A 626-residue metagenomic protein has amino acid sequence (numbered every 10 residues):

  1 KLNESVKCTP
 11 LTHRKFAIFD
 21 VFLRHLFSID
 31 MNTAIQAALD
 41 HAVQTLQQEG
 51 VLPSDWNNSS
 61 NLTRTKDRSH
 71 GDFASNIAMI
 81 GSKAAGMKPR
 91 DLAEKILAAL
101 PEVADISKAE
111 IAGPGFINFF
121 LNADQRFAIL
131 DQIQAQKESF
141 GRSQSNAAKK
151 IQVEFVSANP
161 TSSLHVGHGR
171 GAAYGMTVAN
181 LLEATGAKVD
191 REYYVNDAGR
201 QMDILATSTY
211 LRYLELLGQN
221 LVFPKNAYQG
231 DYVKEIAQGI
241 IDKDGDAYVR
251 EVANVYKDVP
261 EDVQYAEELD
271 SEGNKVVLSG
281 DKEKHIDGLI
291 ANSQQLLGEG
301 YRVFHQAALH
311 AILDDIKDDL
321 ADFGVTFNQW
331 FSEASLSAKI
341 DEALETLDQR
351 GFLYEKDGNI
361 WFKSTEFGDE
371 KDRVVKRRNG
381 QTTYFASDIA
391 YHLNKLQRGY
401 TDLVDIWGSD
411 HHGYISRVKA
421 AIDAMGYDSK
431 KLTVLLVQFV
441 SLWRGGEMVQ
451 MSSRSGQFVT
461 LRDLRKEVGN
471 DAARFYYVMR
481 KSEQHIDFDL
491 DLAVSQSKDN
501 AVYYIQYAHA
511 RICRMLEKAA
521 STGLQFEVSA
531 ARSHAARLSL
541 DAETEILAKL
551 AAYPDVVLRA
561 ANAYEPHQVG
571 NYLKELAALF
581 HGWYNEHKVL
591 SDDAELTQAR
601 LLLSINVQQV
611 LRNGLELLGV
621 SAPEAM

Functional and structural regions predicted by a protein language model:
K15-D30: Short, Lys/Arg-enriched N-terminal segments with co-localized hydrophobic residues within the first ~10-30 amino acids
F27-F127, E138, R142-M626: Non-catalytic interaction-recognition regions
A128-I133: Short, charged, solvent-exposed linker or helix-capping segments at domain edges/interfaces that act as flexible hinges
